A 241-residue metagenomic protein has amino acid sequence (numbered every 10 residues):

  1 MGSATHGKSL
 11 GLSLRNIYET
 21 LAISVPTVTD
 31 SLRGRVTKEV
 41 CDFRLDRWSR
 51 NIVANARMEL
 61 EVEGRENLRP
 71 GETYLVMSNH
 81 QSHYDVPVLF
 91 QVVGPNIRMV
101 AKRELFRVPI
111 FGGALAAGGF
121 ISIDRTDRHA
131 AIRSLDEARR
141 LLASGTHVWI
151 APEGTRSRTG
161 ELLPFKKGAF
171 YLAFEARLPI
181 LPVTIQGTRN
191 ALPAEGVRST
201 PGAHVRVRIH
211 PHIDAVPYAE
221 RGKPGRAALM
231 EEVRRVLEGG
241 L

Functional and structural regions predicted by a protein language model:
G2-E61, G113-G118: A transmembrane-helix-recognition feature enriched in membrane-embedded lipid enzymes and envelope glyco-/phospholipid
G2-H6, L10, I132-L241: Non-catalytic C-terminal accessory region of glycerolipid acyltransferases and related lyso-lipid remodeling enzymes
I23-R33, N55-A56, P70-R128: Catalytic core of membrane glycerolipid acyltransferases/transacylases, capturing the structured, soluble-facing
V40, W48, D85-V88, A101 (+4 more regions): Hydrophobic alpha-helical segments typical of transmembrane helices and their membrane-interface/capping positions
D42, E104, R128-A131, L162: A conditional alpha-helix N-cap/helix-loop micro-motif detector
V62, V76, M99, V207-I209: Generic preference for hydrophobic
R65-R69: Glycine-rich helix-loop-beta junction characteristic of Rossmann-like nucleotide cofactor-binding loops
